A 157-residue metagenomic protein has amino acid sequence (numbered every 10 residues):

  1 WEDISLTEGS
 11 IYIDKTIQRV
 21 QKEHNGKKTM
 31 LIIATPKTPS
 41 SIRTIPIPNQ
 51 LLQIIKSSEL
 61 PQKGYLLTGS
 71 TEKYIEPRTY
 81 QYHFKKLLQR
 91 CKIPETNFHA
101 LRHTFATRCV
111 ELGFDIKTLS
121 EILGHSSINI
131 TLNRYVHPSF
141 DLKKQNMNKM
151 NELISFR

Functional and structural regions predicted by a protein language model:
I4-S5, I17-R19, L52, L123-K149: Catalytic-site neighborhood detector that most strongly recognizes the C-terminal catalytic loop/helix of tyrosine
E8, I17-I42, N49-L51, S70-T71 (+1 more regions): C-terminal secondary-structure termini that scaffold catalytic or DNA-interacting sites
S10-Y12: General beta-strand recognition
T16-E23, I55-K63: Proline-centered turn/helix-capping motifs that create local helix->coil transitions or kinks
A34-K37, K117, K143: A general lysine-centric signal
I42, T104, I130-N133: Positions in alpha-helical segments
I45, L60-Y74, R78-H125, H137: Short, basic (Lys/Arg/His-rich) helix/loop patches that form interaction surfaces in the mid-to-C-terminal regions
